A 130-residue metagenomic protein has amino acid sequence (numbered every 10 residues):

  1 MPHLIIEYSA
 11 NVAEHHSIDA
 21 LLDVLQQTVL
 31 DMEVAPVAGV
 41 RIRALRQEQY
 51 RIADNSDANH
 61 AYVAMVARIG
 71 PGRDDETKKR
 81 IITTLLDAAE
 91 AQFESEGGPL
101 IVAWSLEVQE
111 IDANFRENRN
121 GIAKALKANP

Functional and structural regions predicted by a protein language model:
M1-P130: A domain-level signal for the structural core that forms small-molecule/cofactor-binding pockets and catalytic centers
